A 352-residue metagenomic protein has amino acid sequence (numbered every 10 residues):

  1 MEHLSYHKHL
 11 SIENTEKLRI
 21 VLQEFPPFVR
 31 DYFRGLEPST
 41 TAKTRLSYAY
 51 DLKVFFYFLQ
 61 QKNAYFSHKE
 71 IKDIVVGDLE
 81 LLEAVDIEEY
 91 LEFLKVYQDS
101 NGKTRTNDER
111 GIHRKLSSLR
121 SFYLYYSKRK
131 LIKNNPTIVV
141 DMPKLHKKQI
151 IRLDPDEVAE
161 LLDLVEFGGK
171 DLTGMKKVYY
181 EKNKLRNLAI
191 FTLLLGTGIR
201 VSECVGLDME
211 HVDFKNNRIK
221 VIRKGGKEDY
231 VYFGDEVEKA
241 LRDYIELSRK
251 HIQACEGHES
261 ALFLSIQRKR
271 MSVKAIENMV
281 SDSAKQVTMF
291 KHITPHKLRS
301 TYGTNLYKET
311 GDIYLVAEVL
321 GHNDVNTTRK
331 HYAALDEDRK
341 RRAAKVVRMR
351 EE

Functional and structural regions predicted by a protein language model:
M1-E352: Conserved catalytic core of the tyrosine transesterase superfamily
